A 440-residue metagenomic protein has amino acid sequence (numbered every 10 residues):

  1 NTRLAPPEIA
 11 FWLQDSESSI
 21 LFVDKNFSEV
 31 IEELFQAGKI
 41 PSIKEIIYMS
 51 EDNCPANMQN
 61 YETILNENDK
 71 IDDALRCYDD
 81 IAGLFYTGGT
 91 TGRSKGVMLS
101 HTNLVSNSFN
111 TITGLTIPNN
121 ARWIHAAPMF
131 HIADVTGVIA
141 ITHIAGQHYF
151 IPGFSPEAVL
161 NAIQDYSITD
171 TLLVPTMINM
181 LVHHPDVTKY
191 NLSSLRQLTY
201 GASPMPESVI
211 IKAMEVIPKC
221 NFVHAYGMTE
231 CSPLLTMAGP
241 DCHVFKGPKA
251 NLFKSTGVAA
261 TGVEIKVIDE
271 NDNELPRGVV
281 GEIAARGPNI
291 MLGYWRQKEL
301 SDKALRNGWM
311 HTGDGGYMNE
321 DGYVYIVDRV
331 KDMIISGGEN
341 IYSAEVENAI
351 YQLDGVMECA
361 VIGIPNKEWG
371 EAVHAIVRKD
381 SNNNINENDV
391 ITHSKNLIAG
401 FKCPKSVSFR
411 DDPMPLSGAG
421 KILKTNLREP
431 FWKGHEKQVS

Functional and structural regions predicted by a protein language model:
N1-F11, K25-V30, A126, G146-Y166 (+3 more regions): ATP-dependent adenylate-forming carboxylate-activation enzymes
N1-T63, S381-N383: Structural core segment of the AMP-binding/adenylate-forming
L4, A10-L13, L21-V23, T171 (+8 more regions): AMP-binding/adenylate-forming catalytic core of the ANL superfamily
Y48, N53, N66-Y86, R93 (+2 more regions): Conserved pre-ATP/AMP-binding loop-to-beta segment of ANL
A82-S106: Conserved AMP-binding A3 loop
V105-R122, F130-D170, H184: Conserved AMP-binding/adenylation subdomain of ANL enzymes
H143, I168-L173, V182-N251, E264: Gly/Ser/Thr-rich phosphate-binding loop
P204, V244-R296: Adenylate-forming AMP-binding core of the ANL superfamily, especially NRPS adenylation
